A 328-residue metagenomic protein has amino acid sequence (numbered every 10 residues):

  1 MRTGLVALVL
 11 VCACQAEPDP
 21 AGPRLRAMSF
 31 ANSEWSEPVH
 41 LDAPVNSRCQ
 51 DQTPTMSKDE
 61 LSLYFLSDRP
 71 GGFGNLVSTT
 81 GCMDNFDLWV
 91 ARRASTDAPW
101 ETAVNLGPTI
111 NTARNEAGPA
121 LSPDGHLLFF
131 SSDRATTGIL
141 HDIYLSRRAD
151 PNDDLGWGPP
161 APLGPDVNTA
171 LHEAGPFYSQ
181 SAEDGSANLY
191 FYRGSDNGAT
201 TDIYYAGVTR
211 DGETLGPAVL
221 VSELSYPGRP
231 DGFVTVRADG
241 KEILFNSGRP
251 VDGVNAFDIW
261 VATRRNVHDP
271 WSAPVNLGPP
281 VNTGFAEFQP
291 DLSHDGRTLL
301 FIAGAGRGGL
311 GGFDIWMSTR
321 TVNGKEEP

Functional and structural regions predicted by a protein language model:
M1-A7: Sec-dependent signal peptide recognition, specifically the positively charged N-region followed immediately by
V11-A13: C-terminal motif of bacterial Sec signal peptides marking the signal peptidase cleavage site
Q15-P328: Short, conserved micro-motifs composed of acidic
